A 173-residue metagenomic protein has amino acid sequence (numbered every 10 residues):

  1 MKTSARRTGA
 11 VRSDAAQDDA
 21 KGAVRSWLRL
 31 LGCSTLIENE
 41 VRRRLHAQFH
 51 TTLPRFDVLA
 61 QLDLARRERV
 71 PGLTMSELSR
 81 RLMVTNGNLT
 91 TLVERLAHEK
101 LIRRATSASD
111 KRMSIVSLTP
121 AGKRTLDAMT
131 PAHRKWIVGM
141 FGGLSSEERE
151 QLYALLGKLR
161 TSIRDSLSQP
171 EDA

Functional and structural regions predicted by a protein language model:
M1-F49, A173: N-terminal leader segment of winged-helix/HTH proteins
K2-A15, E94-A154: Charged, amphipathic alpha-helical coiled-coil/dimerization segments
L31, T35, A60-R67, T130 (+1 more regions): Short, locally clustered residues in the helix-turn-helix/winged-helix DNA-binding domain
N39-T85, E171-A173: N-terminal helix-turn-helix DNA-binding core of bacterial DNA-binding proteins
M75, V93-E94: Short, hydrophobic-biased segments on the C-terminal half of alpha helices that form "recognition helices"
E150-A173: Exposed, interaction-prone assembly regions rather than primary DNA-binding/catalytic cores
